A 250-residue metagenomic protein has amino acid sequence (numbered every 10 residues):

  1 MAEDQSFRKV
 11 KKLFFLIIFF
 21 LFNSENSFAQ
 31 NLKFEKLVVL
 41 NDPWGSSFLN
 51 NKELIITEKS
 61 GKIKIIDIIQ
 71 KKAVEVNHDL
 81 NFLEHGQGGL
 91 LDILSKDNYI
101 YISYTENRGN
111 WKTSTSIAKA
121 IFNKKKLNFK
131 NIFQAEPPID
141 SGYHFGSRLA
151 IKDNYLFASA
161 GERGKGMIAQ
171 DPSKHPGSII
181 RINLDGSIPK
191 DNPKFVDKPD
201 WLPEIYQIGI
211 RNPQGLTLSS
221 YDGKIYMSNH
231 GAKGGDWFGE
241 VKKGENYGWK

Functional and structural regions predicted by a protein language model:
M1-V10: N-terminal secretory signal peptides that target proteins for export/translocation
S6, F22-N23: Intrinsic disorder/low-complexity segments
K9-K12, N26: Polybasic, lysine-rich low-complexity intrinsically disordered segments
L13-F22: Sec-dependent N-terminal signal peptides
I17, W44, K72, L83 (+5 more regions): A broad, structure-centric signal for solvent-exposed, well-ordered loop/edge residues that line or flank functional
F28-G166, G215-H230: Acidic, Gly/Ser/Thr-rich repeat motifs that build Ca2+-stabilized beta-propeller blades
G88-L90, E162-K250: Beta-propeller domain segments
